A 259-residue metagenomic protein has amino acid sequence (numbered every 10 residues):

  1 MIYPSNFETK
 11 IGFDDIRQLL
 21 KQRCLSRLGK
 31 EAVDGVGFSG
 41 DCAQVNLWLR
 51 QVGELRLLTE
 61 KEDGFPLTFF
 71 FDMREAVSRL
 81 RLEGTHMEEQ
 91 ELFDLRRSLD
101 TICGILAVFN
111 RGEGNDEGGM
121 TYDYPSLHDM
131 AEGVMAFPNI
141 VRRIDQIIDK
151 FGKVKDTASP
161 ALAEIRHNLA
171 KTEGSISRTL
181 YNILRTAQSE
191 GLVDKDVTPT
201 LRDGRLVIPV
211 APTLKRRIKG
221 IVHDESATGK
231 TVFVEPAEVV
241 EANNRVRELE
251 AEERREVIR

Functional and structural regions predicted by a protein language model:
M1-A161, I165-N168: Conserved amphipathic alpha-helical "coupling/scaffold" segments that transmit conformational changes between domains
L95, I165, L169-T172, L249 (+1 more regions): Intracellular alpha-helical coupling/juxtamembrane segments of multi-pass membrane proteins
F109-G112, D116, T179, I183-T186 (+3 more regions): Hydrophobic stripe of amphipathic alpha-helices that form coiled-coil interfaces
A163-K215: Extended, Lys/Arg-enriched charged tracts that mediate electrostatic binding to polyanionic substrates
D196-T198, R202-P236, N243: SMC-family hinge/dimerization module
V234-R259: Internal alpha/beta scaffold segment
